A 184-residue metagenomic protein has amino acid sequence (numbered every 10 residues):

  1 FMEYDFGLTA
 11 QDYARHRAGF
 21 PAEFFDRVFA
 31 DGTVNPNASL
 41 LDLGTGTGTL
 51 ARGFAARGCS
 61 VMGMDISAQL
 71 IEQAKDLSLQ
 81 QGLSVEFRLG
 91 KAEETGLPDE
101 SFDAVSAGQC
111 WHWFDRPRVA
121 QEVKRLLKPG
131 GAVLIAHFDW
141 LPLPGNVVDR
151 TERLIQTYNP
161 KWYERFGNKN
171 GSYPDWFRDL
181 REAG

Functional and structural regions predicted by a protein language model:
F1-A38: Conserved class I S-adenosyl-L-methionine
L41, T47-E94: Class I SAM-dependent methyltransferase SAM/SAH-binding core
R52, Q121-K124: Alpha-helical segments flanking ligand/cofactor-binding loops in enzyme cores
E93-A104: A short acidic, Gly/Pro-enriched loop at the edge of an enzyme's catalytic core that lines a small-molecule cofactor
Q109: Short catalytic micro-motifs in class I SAM-dependent methyltransferases
F114-E122: A short, conserved alpha-helix within the catalytic core of class I
K124-G184: Conserved catalytic/acceptor-binding region of the Class I
